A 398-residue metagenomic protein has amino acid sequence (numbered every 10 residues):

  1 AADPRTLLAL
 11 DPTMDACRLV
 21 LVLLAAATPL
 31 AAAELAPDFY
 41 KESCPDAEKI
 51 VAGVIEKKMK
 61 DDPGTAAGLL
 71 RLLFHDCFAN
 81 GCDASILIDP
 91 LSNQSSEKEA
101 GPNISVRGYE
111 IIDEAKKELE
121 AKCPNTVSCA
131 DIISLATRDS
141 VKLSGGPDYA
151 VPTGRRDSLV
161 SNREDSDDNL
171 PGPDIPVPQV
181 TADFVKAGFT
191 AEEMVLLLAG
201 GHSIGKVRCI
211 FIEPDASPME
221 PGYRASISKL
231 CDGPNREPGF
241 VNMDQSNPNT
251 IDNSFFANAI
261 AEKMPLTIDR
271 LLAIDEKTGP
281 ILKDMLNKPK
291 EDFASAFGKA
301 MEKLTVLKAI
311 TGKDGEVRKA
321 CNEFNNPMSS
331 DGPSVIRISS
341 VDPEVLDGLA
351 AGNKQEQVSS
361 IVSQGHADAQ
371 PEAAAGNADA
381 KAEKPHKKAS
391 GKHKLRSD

Functional and structural regions predicted by a protein language model:
A1-L23: Classical eukaryotic N-terminal signal peptides for Sec-dependent ER targeting/secretion, especially the positively
D15-D398: Catalytic cores of secreted/periplasmic or lumenal enzymes
